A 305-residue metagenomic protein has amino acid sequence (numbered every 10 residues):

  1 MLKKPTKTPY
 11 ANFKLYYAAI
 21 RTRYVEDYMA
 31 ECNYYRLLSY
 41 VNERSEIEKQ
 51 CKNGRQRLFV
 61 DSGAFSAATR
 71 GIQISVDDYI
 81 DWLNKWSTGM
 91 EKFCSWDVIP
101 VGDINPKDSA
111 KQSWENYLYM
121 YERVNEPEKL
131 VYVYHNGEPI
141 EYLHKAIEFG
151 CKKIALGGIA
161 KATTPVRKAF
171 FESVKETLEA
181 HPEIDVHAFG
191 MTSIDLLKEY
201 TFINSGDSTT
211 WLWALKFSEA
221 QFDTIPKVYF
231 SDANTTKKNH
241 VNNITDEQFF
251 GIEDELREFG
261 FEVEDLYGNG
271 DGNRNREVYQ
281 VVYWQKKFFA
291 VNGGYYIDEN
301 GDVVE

Functional and structural regions predicted by a protein language model:
M1-A11, L215-E305: C-terminal accessory extensions appended to soluble enzyme cores
M1-E122, D246, E264, D298-E305: Non-catalytic, usually N-terminal nucleic-acid engagement modules in DNA/RNA processing proteins
E31-Y35, G54-R55, G89, E126-P127 (+3 more regions): Glycine-enriched alpha-helix->loop->beta-strand junction motifs that scaffold or abut catalytic
R57, N116-K129, K168-L196: Alpha-helix-loop-beta-strand connector modules within alpha/beta enzyme cores
D61, Y132, Y200: Conserved, mostly hydrophobic/aromatic
A68-G71, Y142-L143, T163-A169, A214-T224: Short, charged, surface-exposed secondary-structure boundary motifs
Q73-S75, I140-A146, M191-S205: Catalytic cores of alpha/beta
K107-N116, E138-E148, P165-V174: Distinct, well-ordered alpha-helical segments
